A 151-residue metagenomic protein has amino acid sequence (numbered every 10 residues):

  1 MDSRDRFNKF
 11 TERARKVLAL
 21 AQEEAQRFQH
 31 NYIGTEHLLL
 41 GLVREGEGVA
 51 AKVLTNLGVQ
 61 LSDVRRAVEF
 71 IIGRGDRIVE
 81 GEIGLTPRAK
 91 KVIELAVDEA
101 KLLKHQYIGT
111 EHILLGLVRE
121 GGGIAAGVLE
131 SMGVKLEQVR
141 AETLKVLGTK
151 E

Functional and structural regions predicted by a protein language model:
M1-E151: Histone-fold recognition with a strong bias for associated Lys/Arg-rich disordered tails
